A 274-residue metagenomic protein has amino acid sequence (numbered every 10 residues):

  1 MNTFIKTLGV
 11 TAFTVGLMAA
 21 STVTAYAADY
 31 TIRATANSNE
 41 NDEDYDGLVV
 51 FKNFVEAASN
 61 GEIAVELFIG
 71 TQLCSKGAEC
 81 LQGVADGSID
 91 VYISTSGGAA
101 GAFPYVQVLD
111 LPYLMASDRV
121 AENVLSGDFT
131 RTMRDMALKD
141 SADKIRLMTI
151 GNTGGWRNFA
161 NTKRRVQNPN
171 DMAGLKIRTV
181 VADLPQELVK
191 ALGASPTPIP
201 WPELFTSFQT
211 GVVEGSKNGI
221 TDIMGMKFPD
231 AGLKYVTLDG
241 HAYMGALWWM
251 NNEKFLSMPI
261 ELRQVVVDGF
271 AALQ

Functional and structural regions predicted by a protein language model:
M1-A12: Bacterial N-terminal signal peptides that target proteins for export
V10, T22, T130-M133, L184: Transmembrane alpha-helix boundary/anchor motif
M18-A27: Sec/Tat signal peptide C-region and signal peptidase I cleavage site
A27-A121, L138-Q274: N-terminal secretory/targeting leader peptides
N123-M136: Signature of the catalytic double-stranded beta-helix
